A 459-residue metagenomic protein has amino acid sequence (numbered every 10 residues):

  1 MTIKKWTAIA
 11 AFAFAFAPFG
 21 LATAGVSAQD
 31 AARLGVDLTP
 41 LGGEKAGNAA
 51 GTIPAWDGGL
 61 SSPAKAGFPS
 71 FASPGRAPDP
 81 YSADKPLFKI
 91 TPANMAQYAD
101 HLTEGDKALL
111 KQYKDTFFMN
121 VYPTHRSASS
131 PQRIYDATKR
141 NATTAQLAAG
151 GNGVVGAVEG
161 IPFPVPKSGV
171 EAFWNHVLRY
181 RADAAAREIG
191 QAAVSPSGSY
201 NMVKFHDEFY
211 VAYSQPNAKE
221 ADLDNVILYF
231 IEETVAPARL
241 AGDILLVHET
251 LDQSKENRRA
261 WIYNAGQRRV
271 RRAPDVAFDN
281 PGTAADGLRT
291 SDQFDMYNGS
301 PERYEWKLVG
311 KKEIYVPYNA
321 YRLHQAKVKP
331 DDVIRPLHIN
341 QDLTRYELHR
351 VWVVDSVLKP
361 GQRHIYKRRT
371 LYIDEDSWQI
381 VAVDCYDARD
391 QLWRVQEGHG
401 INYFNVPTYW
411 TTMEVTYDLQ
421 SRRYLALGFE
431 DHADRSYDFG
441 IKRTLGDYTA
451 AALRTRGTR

Functional and structural regions predicted by a protein language model:
M1-A10: Bacterial N-terminal signal peptides that target proteins for export
A10-P18: Bacterial N-terminal signal peptides
F19-G25: Sec/Tat signal peptide C-region and signal peptidase I cleavage site
G25-G59, T103, I231-G299, P336-I441: Gly/Pro-enriched, hydrophobic low-complexity segments that function as extracytoplasmic propeptides/linkers
R33-R258, N264: Solvent-exposed N-terminal domain segments of exported/luminal and surface proteins
E188-P196, Y200-A238, F294-L371, V381-V383: Extended beta-strand-rich segments in extracellular/periplasmic secretory proteins, especially within noncatalytic
H432-R459: Long, C-terminal catalytic modules of enzymes
